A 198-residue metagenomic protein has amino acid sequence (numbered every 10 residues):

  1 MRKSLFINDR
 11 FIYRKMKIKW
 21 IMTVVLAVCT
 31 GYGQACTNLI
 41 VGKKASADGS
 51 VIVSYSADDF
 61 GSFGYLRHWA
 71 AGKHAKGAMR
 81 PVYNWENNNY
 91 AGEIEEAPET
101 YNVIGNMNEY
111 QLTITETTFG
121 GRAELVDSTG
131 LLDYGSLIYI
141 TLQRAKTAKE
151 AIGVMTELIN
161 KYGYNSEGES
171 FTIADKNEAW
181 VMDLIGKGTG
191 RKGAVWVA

Functional and structural regions predicted by a protein language model:
M1-K17: N-terminal secretory signal peptides that target proteins for export/translocation
M22-T30: Bacterial N-terminal signal peptides
G31-A35: Sec/Tat signal peptide C-region and signal peptidase I cleavage site
C36-D133, V154-A198: A contiguous strand-loop segment
V126-D127, S136-A145: Second-shell loop/turn segments in exported
A151: Aromatic- and Gly/Pro-rich donor/ligand-binding loops that form nucleotide- or phosphate-bearing donor binding pockets
